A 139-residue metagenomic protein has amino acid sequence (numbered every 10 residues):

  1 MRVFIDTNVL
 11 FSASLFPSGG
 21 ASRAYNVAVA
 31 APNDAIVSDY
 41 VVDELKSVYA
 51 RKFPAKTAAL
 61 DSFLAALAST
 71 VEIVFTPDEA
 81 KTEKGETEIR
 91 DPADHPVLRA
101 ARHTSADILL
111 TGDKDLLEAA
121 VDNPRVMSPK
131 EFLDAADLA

Functional and structural regions predicted by a protein language model:
M1-S18: Metal-dependent nucleic-acid phosphoesterase active-site entry motif
I5, A21-R51: PIN/NYN-family metal-dependent endoribonuclease catalytic core
V9-L10, V41, D115-L116: Alpha-helix capping/helix-boundary segments
G19, I36, A58, E88 (+2 more regions): Residues at secondary-structure transition points
Y40, S62-E88: Acidic catalytic patch
D43-S69, A135-A139: Extended, non-globular alpha-helical segments
T87, D91, R102-L110, K114-A139: Acidic, PIN/NYN-like endoribonuclease modules and their adjacent C-terminal/linker elements
